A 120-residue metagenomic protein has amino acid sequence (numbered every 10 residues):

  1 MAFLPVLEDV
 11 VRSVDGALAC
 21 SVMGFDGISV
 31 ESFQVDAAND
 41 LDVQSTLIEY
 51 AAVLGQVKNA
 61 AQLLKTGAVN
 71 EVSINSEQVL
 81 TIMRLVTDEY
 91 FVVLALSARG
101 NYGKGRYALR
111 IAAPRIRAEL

Functional and structural regions predicted by a protein language model:
M1-L120: Non-catalytic interaction/Regulatory regions outside core domains
